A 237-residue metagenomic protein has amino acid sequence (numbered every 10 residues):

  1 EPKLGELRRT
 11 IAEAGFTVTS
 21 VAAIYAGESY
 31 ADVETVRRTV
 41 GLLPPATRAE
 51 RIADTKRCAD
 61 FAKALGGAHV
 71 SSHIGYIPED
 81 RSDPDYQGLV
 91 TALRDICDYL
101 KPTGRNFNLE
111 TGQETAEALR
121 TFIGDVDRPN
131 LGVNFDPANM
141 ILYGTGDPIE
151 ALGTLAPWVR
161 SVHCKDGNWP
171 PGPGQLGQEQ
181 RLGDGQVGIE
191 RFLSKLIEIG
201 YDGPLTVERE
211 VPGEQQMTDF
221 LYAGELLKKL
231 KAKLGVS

Functional and structural regions predicted by a protein language model:
E1-G15, S20: Aromatic-lined substrate-binding rim segments of carbohydrate-active enzymes
E1-K3, P44-R51, S82-D85, L89 (+4 more regions): Residue-level preference for long, well-ordered alpha-helices that form the structural scaffold of enzyme catalytic
G5, A12, G66, R94 (+2 more regions): Histidine-acidic metal/acid-base catalytic patches
E13, E28-G132: Active-site acidic/histidine proton-transfer and metal-coordination neighborhood in alpha/beta enzyme cores
T19-I24, S71-H73, N108-G112, N134-D136 (+2 more regions): A cross-family glycoside hydrolase active-site/sugar-binding cleft signature
